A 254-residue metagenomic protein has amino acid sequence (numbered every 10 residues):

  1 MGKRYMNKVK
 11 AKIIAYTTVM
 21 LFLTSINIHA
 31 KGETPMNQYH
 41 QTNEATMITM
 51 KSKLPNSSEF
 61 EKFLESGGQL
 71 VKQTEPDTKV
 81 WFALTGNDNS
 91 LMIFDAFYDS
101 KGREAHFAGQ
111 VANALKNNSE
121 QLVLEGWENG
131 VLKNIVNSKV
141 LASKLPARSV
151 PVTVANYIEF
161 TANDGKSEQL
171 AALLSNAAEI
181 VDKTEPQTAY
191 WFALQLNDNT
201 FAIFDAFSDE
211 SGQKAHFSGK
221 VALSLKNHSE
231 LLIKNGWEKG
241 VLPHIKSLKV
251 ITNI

Functional and structural regions predicted by a protein language model:
K3-Y16: Bacterial N-terminal signal peptides that target proteins for export
Y16-S25: Bacterial N-terminal signal peptides
I28-G32: Boundary at the C-terminal end of the N-terminal hydrophobic targeting segment
H40, Q69-V80, S90, A96-N134 (+2 more regions): An amphipathic, aromatic/His-enriched active-site/gating alpha helix that lines ligand/cofactor pockets
N43-K51, M92, T153-T161: Active-site-flanking beta-strand signature of metal-NTP-handling nucleotidyl enzymes and homologous cyclase-like
M50-K62, F160-A172: Short, surface-exposed ligand-recognition loops at beta-strand->loop->(often short) alpha-helix junctions that present
A83-D88, A193-D198: A short beta-turn/loop motif at secondary-structure boundaries
N134-F160: Surface-exposed beta-loop interaction hotspot
